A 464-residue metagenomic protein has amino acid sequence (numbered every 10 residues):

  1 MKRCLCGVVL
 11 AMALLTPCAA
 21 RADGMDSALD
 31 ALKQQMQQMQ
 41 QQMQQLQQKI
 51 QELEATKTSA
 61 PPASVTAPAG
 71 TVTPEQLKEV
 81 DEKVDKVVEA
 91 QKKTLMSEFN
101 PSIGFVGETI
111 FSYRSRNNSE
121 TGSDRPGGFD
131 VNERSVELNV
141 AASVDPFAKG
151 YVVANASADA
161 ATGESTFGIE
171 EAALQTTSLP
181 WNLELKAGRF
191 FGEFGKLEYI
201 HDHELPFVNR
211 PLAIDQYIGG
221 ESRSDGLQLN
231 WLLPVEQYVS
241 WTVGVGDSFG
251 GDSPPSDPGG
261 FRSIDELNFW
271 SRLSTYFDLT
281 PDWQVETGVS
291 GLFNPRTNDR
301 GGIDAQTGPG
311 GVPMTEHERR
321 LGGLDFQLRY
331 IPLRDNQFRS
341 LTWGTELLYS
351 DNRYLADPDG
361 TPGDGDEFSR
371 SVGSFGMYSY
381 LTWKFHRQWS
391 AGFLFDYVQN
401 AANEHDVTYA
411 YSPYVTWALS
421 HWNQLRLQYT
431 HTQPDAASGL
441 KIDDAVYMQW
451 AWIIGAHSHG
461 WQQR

Functional and structural regions predicted by a protein language model:
M1-C4: Positively charged n-region of N-terminal signal peptides that target proteins for export
C6-L14: Hydrophobic helical h-region of N-terminal Sec-dependent signal peptides in bacterial secretory/periplasmic proteins
P17-A19: N-terminal signal peptide c-region/cleavage motif recognized by signal peptidases
A22-E120, Y238, Q449, H459-R464: N-terminal periplasmic/intermembrane-space "pro-region" immediately following the signal or transit peptide
A90-G251, S263-D282, G291, L328 (+3 more regions): Outer membrane beta-barrel
S115-T121, A161-A173, E198-E204, D252-F261 (+5 more regions): Outer-membrane beta-barrel translocator domains and adjoining extracellular loop/strand segments of Gram-negative
D282-A401, Y409: Detector for outer-membrane/organellar transmembrane beta-barrel domains, recognizing the amphipathic beta-strand
W417-L419, I442-R464: Outer-membrane beta-barrel "beta-signal"
